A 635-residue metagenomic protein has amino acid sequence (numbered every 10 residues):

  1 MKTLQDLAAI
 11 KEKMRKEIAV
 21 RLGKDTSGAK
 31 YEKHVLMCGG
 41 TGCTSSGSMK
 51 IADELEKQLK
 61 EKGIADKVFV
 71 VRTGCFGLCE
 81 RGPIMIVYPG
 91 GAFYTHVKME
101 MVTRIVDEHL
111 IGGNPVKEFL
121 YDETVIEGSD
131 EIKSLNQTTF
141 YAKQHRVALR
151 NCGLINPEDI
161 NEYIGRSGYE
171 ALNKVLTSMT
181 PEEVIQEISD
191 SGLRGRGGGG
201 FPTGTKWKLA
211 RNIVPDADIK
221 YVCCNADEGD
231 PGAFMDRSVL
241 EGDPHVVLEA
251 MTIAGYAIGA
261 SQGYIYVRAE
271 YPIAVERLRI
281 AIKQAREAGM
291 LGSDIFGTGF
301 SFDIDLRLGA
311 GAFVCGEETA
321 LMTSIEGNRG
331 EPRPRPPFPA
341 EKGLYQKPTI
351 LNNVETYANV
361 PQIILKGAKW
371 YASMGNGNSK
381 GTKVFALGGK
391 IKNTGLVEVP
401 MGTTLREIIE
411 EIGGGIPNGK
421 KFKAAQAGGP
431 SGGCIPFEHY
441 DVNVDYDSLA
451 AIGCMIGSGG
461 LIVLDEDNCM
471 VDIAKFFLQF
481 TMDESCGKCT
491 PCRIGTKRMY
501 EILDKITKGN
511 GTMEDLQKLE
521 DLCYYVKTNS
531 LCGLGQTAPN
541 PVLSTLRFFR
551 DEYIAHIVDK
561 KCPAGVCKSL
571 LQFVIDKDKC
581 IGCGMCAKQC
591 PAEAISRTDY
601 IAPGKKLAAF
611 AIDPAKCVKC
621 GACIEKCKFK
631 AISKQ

Functional and structural regions predicted by a protein language model:
M1-K579, Q589, I601-A608, F629 (+1 more regions): Feature of Fe-S/electron-transfer and energy-metabolism proteins that preferentially highlights extended coupling
M85, C586, I595-S596, C623 (+1 more regions): Short hydrophobic beta-strand motif reused across regulatory alpha/beta modules
C532, C583, I595-R597: Intervening/peripheral non-core polypeptide segments
I575, A609-V618: Flexible gly/pro/ser-rich segments immediately N-terminal to CXXCH heme-c attachment motifs in exported/periplasmic
P591-E593, A615-V618, K628: A conserved regulatory-domain signal marking ACT and ACT-like small-molecule sensing domains and adjacent regulatory
